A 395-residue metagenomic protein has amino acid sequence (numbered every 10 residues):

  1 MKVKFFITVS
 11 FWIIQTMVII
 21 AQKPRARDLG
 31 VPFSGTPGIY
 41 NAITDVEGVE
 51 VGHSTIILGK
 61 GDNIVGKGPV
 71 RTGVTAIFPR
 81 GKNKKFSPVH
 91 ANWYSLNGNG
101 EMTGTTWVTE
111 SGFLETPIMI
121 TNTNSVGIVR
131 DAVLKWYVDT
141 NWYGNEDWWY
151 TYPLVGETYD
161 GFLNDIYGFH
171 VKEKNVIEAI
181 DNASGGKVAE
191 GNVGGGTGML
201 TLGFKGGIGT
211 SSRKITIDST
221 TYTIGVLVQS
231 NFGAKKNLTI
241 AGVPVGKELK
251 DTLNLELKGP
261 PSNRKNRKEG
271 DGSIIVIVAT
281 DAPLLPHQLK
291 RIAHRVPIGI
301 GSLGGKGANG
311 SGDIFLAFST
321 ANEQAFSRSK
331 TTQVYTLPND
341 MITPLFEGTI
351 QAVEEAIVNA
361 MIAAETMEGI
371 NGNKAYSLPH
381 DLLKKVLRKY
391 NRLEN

Functional and structural regions predicted by a protein language model:
M1-Q22: Bacterial Sec-dependent N-terminal signal peptides
Q22-N395: Alpha/propeptide regions of enzymes that mature by internal proteolysis
